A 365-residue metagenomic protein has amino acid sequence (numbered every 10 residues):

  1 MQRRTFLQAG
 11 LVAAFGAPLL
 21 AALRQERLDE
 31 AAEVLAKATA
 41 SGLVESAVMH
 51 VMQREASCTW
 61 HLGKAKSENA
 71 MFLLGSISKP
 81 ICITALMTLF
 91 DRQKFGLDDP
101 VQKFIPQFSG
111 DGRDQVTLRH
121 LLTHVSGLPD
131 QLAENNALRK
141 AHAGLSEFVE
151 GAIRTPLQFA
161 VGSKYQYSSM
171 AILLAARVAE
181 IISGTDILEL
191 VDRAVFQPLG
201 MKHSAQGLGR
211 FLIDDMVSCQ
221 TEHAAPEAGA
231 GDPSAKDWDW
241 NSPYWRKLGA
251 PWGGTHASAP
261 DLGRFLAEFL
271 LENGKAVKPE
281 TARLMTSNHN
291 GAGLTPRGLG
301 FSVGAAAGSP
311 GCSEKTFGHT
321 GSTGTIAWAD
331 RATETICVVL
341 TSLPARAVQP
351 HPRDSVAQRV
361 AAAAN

Functional and structural regions predicted by a protein language model:
M1-A14: N-terminal secretory signal peptides and thylakoid transit peptides that target proteins across membranes
A36-S67, M71, L97, A137 (+3 more regions): A short, well-structured edge-of-sheet supersecondary motif
S41-S46, K64-L121, F159-M170, A250-G253: Short active-site loop at a secondary-structure junction that contains or immediately precedes the catalytic residue(s)
A56-T59, D111-K315: Short, surface-exposed loop or secondary-structure junction motifs that flank catalytic or metal-binding residues
K64-K66, N273, L343-R346: A short acidic/small-residue loop/turn micro-motif
L248-G254, T316-A327, S342-R346: Glycine-rich phosphate/pyrophosphate-binding beta-alpha loops
L271, T286, A306-P310, R346-N365: Short, gly/Ser/Thr-rich active-site loops of penicillin-recognizing serine hydrolases
